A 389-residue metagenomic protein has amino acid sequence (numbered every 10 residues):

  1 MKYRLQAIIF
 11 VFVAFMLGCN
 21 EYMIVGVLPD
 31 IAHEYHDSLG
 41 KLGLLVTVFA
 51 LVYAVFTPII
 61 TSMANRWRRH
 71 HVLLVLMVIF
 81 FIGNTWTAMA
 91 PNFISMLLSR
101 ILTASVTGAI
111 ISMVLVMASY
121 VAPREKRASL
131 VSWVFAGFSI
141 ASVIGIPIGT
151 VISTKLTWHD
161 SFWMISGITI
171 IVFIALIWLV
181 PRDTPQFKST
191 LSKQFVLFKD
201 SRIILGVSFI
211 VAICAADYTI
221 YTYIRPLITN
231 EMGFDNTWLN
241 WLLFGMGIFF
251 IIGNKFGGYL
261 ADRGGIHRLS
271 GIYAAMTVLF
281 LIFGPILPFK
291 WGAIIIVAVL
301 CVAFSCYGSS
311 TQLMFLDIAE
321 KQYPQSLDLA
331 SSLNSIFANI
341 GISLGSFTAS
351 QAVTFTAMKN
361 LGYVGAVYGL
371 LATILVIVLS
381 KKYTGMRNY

Functional and structural regions predicted by a protein language model:
Q6-L39, T57-I60, I220-R225: Extracytoplasmic
H36, R68, M89-S95, V106 (+2 more regions): Helix-breaking motifs and short loop linkers at transmembrane-helix boundaries and internal kinks in secondary membrane
V55-I94: Conserved MFS/SLC helix-loop-helix module at the cytosolic interface between two early adjacent transmembrane helices
T57-R68, N254-G265, V353: Helix-to-loop junctions at the C-terminal end of transmembrane segments in multipass secondary transporters
G83-W86, I94-T103, W291-V299: Paired small-residue
F93-S95, P123-V180, L205, I213 (+1 more regions): Helix-loop-helix hairpin linking two adjacent transmembrane segments in secondary transporters
S99-G137: Cytoplasmic helix-loop-helix junction between adjacent transmembrane helices in 12-TM secondary transporters
I318-T356: A late C-terminal transmembrane helix in Major Facilitator Superfamily
